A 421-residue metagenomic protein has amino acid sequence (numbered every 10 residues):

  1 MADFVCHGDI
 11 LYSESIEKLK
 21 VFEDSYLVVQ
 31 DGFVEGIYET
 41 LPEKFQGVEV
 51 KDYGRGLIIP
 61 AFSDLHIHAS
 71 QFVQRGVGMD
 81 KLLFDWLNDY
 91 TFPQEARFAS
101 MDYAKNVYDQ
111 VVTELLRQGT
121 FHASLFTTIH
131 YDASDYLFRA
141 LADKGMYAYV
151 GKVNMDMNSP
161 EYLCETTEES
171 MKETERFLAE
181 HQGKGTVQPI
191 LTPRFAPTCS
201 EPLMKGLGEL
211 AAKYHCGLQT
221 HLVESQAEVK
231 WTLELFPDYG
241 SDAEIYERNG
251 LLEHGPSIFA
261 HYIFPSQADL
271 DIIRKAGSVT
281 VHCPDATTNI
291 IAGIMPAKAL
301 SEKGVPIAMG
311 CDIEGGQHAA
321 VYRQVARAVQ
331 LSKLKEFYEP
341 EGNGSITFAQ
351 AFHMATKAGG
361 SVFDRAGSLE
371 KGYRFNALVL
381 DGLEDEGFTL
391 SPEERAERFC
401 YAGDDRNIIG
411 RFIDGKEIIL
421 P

Functional and structural regions predicted by a protein language model:
M1-F45, I58: N-terminal metal-binding scaffold of metallo-dependent hydrolase/deaminase domains
A2-G8, K44-W86, D109, L116-R117: Replace "His-x-His-based motif
S15, R374-P421: C-terminal cap of metal-dependent C-N hydrolases
L57, R75-M146, S170-G183: Alpha-helical scaffold segments that flank or form the walls of functional sites
V73-N106, K152, M157-T167, S225-H254 (+2 more regions): Active-site gating loops and adjacent loop-to-helix segments of metal-dependent hydrolytic enzymes
D132-A260: Metal-coordinating catalytic core of metallo-dependent amide/deamination hydrolases
E224-P256, Y262-A276, T288-K298, Q317-R323: Catalytic core of soluble alpha/beta enzymes
R248-H254, K298-E386: His/Asp/Glu-enriched, well-ordered alpha-helical/loop segment that forms or immediately abuts the divalent-metal
